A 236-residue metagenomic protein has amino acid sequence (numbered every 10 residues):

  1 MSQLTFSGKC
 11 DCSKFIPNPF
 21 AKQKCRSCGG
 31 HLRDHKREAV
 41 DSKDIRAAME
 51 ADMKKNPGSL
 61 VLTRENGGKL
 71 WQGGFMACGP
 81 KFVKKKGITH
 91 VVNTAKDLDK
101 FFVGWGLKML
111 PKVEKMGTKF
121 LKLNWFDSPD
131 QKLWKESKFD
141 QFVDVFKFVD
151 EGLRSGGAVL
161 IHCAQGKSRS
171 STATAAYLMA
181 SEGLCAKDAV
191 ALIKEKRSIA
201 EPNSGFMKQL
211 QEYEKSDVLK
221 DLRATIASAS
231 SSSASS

Functional and structural regions predicted by a protein language model:
S2-F15: Secreted, propeptide-processed cysteine-rich mini-domains
S13-A39: Cys/His-rich Zn2+-coordinating "finger/knuckle" modules used by eukaryotic regulatory proteins
E38, V218-S231: Intrinsically disordered, low-complexity regulatory segments enriched in Ser/Pro/Gln/Gly
V40-K55: Short, compositionally biased "basic patch" segments
D52-I161, Q165, M179-D221: Cysteine-based protein phosphatase catalytic domain of the PTP/DSP
S170-S171, D221: A eukaryotic "domain-to-IDR transition" signal
S171-S181: Short, small-residue alpha-helix embedded
S233-S236: A positional/structural detector of protein chain ends, strongest at the extreme C-terminus and weakly at the extreme
